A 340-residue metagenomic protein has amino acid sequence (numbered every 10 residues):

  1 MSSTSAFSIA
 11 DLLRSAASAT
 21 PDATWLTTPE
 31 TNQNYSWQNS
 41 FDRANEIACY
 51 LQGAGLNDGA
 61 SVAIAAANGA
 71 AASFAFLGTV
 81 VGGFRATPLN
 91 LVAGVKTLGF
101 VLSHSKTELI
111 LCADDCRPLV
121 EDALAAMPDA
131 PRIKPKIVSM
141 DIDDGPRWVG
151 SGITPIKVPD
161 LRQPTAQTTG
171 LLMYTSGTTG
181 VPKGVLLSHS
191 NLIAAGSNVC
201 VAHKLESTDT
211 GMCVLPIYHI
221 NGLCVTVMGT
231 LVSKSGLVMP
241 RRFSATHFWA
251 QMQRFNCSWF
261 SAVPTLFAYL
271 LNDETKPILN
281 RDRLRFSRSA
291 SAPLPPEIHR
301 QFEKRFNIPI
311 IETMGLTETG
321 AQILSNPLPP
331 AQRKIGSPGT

Functional and structural regions predicted by a protein language model:
S2-S5, W25-G69, S73-L77, G94-G99 (+2 more regions): Conserved AMP-binding/adenylate-forming core of the ANL superfamily
A6-F7, P21-T24, P155-Y174, V181 (+1 more regions): Conserved pre-ATP/AMP-binding loop-to-beta segment of ANL
N34-Q38, G170-A194: Conserved AMP-binding A3 loop
A66-G69, N90, L205, L215-H219: Conserved AMP-binding
A67-T87, L91-V95, F100-L109, D209-T210 (+2 more regions): A short helix-loop-beta submotif of the ANL/AMP-binding
D115-A166, D273-E274: ANL superfamily adenylate-forming
I193-T210, I220-S258, D273-E274: Conserved AMP-binding/adenylation subdomain of ANL enzymes
C257-A262, L271-R333: Gly/Ser/Thr-rich phosphate-binding loop
